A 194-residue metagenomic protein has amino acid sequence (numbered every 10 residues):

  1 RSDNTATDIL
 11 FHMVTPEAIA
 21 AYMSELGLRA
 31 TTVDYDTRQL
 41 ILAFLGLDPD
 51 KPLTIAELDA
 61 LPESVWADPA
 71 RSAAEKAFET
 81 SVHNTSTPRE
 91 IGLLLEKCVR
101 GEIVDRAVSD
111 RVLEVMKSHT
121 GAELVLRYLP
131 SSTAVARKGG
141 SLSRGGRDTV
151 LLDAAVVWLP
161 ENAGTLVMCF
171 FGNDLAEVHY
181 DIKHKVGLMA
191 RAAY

Functional and structural regions predicted by a protein language model:
R1-S2: Structured, acidic catalytic/metal-binding patches in enzyme active sites
T5-I103: Mid-domain, small-residue-enriched loop/turn segments at the edges of structured enzyme/sensor domains
K76-Y194: Structured C-terminal helix/loop/strand segments within mature extracytoplasmic catalytic/sensor domains
